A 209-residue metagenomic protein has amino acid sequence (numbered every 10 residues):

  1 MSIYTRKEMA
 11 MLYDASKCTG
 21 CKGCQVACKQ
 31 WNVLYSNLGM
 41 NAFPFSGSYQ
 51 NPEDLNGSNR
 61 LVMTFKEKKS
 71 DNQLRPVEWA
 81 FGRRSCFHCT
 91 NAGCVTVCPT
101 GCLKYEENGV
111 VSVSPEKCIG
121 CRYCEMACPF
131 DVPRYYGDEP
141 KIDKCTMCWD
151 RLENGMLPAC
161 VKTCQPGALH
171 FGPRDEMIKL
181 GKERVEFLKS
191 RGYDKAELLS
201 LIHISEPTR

Functional and structural regions predicted by a protein language model:
M1-M11, K17-P76, G82-R84: A structural preference for long, well-packed, hydrophobic secondary-structure segments
S2-M11, E67-S70, E78-F81, Y105-V110 (+2 more regions): Short Cys/His-rich Zn2+-coordinating modules
D14-A15, P115: Conserved short loop/turn motifs at secondary-structure junctions
G23-A42, V62, N91-K117, Y123-K141 (+3 more regions): Iron-sulfur cluster-binding cysteine motifs and their immediate structural context in ferredoxin-like electron-transfer
H88: Active-site-adjacent helix/loop segment of glycosyltransferases that harbors family-specific signature motifs
E183-F187: Short, hydrophobic/π-rich interface segment
S200-T208: Residue-level detector of conserved catalytic or cofactor/ligand-binding positions in enzyme active sites
